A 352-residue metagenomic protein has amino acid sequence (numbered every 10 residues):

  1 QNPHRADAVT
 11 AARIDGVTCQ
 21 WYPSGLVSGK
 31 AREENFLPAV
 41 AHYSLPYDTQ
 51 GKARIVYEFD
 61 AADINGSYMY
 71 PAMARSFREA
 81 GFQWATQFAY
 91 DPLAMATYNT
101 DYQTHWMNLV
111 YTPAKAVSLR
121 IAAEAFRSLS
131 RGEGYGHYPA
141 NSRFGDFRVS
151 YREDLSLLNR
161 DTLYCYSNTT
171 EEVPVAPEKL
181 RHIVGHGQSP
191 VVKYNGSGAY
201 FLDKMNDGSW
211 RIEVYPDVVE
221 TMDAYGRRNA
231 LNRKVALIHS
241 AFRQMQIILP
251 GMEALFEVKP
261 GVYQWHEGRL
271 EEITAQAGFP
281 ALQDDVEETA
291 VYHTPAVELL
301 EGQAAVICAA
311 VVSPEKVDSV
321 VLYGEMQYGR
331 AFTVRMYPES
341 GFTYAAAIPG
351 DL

Functional and structural regions predicted by a protein language model:
N2-A11, W21-R32, I64-A89: Non-catalytic scaffold segments within catalytic domains of secreted glycoside hydrolases
D7-D63: Glycoside hydrolase catalytic-domain groove-lining segments
V9-W21, E79-A85, L109-F126: Structural recognition of alpha->loop->beta junctions
A53, A74, Q83-A94, Q103-H105: Contiguous mid-protein beta-loop-alpha structural module that forms a pocket-lining wall or clamp of enzyme active
D91-T221: Aromatic- and carboxylate-lined catalytic core of secreted/periplasmic carbohydrate-active enzymes
Y225-G251: Substrate-recognition/cap regions that form aromatic- and gly/pro-loop-enriched pockets for small-molecule ligands
M245-D285: C-terminal beta-strand-rich structural cap/linker in extracellular carbohydrate-active enzymes
Q276-L352: Glycan-association/targeting regions that enable binding to alpha-glucans and other polysaccharides
